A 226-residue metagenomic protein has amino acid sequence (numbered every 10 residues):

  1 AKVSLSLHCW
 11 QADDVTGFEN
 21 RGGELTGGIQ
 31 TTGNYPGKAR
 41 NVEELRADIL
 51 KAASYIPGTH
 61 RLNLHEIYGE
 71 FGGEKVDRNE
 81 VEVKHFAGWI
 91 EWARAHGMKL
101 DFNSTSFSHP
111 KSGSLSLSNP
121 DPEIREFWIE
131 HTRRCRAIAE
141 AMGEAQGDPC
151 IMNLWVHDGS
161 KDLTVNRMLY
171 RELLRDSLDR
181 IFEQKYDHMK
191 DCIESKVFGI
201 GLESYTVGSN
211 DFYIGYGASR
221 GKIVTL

Functional and structural regions predicted by a protein language model:
A1, L7-I29, E140, G147-F182 (+1 more regions): Solvent-exposed, charged interface segments at domain starts and junctions
A1-P120, F127, R136-A137, D187-M189 (+2 more regions): Alpha/beta catalytic barrel-like cores
T31-G33, A87-I90, R125-W128, S177-I181 (+1 more regions): Glycine-rich loops and low-complexity Gly/Arg-rich segments that provide flexible linkers or classic glycine-based
A47, E130-A137, D176, D211: Short, contiguous clusters of charged residues that form electrostatic/catalytic patches at enzyme active sites, used
A52, A93, C135, A139 (+2 more regions): Generic structural signal for hydrophobic
L62-G69, I151-D158, D191-S195: Extended hydrophobic secondary-structure segments that form protein cores and membrane-embedded regions
D101-H109, S116-R171: Long, hydrophobic, well-ordered secondary-structure blocks that form the structural core and pocket-lining surfaces
M142-A145, D158-L226: Acidic/histidine-rich catalytic cores of soluble enzymes
